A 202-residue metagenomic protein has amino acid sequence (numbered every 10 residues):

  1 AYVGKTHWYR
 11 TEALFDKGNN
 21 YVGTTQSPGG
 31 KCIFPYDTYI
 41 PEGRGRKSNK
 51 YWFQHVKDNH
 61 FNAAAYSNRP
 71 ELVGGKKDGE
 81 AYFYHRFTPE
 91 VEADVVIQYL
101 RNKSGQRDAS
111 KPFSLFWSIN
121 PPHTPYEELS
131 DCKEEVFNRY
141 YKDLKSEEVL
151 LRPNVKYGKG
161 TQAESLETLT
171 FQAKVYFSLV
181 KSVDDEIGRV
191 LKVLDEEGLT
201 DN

Functional and structural regions predicted by a protein language model:
A1-H85, E127-S130, E135: Catalytic-site neighborhoods of secreted/periplasmic enzymes that process anionic sulfate/phosphate groups
K5, Y9-L14, A93, K111 (+1 more regions): Polar, surface-exposed loop/tail segments that function as active-site lids or cofactor/substrate-recognition elements
K57-A64, N68-E90, I97-N202: Active-site-proximal cap/lid insertion segments
